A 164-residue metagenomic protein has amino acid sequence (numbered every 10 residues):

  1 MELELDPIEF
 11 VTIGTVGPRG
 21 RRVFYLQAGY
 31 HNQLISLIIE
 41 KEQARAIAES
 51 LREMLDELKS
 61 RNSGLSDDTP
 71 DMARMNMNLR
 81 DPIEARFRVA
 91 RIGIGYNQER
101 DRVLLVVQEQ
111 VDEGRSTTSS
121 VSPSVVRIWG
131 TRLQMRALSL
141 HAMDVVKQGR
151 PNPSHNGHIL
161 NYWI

Functional and structural regions predicted by a protein language model:
M1-A46, L51-E57: The feature marks the first
M1-R21, S66-V125, N156: Intrinsic, low-complexity N-terminal interaction/targeting segments
R19, R45, R61, G93-G95 (+4 more regions): A generic structural micro-environment signature that highlights single residues at secondary-structure boundaries
G29, E40, G95-N97, V106-Q108 (+1 more regions): Structured beta-strand/turn binding interfaces of compact recognition modules in eukaryotic regulators
S36-I39, R86, R127-G130: Short amphipathic alpha-helical molecular recognition features
I38, E49-E53, R61-G64, S119 (+2 more regions): Glycine-rich loops and low-complexity Gly/Arg-rich segments that provide flexible linkers or classic glycine-based
I39, A46, D56-D71, L140 (+1 more regions): N-terminal auxiliary interaction/assembly segments of multi-subunit proteins
V107, V111-I164: Mixed-charge, glycine-accented linear interaction segment located at domain edges/termini
